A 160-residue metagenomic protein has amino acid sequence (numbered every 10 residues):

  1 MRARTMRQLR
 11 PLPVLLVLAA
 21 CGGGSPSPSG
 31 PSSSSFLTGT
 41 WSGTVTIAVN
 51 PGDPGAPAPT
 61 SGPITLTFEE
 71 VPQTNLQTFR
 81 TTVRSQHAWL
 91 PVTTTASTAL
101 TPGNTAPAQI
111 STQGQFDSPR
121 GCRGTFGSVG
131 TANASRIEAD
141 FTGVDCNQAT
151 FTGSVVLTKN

Functional and structural regions predicted by a protein language model:
R2-P13: Bacterial N-terminal signal peptides that target proteins for export
V17-A20: C-terminal motif of bacterial Sec signal peptides marking the signal peptidase cleavage site
S25-S42, F68-Q73, K159: N-terminal helix-cap/turn-to-beta initiation motif at the start of protein domains
T46-V49, R80-P91, D117-S118, T142-Q148: Short, solvent-exposed aromatic-acidic interface loops
I47, T93-S97, A132-N160: Edge beta-strand at a domain terminus
G52-T101: N-terminal glycine/threonine-rich, aromatic-flanked beta-hairpin/loop signature
P57-T65, A88-T94, P119-G127, A149-V156: Amphipathic hydrophobic-ligand
P102-D145: Acidic, glycine-rich flexible loop segments
